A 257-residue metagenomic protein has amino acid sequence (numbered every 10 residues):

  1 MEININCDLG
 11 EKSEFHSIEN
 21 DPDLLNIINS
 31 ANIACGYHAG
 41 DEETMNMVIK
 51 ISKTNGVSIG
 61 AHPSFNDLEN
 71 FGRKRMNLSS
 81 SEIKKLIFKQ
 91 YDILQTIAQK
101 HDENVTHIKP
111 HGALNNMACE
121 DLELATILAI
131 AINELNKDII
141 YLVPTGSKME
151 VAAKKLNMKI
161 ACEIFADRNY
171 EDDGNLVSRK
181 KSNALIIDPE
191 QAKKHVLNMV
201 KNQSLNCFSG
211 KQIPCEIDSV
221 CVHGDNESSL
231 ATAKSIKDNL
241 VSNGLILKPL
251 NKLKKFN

Functional and structural regions predicted by a protein language model:
D8, H62, I108, V222: Conserved, mostly hydrophobic/aromatic
S17, D21, A31-H38, E69-K84 (+3 more regions): Glycine-rich tight-turn/loop motif centered on a GG-T
S17-I18, A39-I51, C119-T126, G146-A153: Active-site-adjacent beta->alpha loops and helix N-cap segments on the catalytic face of soluble alpha/beta enzymes
P22-N26, M47-G60, Q99-H101: Acidic (Asp/Glu)-rich catalytic clusters
L68-H101, V105-H107: Glycine/small-residue-rich loop that forms an oxyanion/phosphate-binding "nest" at active or ligand-binding sites
A98-T106, Q203-E216, I246-L253: Flexible, glycine/charged-enriched surface loops at secondary-structure junctions
I139, A233-N257: C-terminal domain-boundary segment and adjacent tail
G146-S204: Active-site rim beta-loop-alpha module in soluble metabolic enzymes
